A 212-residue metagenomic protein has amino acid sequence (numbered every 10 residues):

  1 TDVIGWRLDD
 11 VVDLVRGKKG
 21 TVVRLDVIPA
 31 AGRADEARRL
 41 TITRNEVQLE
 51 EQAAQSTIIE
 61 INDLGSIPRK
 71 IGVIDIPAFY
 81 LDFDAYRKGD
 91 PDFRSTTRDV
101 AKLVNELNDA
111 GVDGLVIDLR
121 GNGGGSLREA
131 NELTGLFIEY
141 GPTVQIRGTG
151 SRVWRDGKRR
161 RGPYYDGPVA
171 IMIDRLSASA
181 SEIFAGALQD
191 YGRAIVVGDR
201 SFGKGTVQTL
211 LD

Functional and structural regions predicted by a protein language model:
D2-D212: Cleft-lining beta-strand/loop regions that shape enzyme active-site pockets
